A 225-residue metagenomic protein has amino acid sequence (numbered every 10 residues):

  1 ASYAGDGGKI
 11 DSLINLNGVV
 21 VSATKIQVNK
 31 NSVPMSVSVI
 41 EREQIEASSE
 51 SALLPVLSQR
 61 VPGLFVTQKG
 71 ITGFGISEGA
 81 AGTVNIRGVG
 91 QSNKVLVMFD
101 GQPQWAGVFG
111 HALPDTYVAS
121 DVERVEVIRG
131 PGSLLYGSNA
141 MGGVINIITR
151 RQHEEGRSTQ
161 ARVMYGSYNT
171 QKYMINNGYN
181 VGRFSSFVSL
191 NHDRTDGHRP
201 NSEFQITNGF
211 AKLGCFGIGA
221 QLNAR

Functional and structural regions predicted by a protein language model:
A4-E46, L54, S92: Short, acidic, small-residue-rich periplasmic hinge/interaction motif at the N-terminus of Gram-negative outer-membrane
N17, G82, G143, R157-A161 (+2 more regions): Hydrophobic, lipid-facing positions within transmembrane beta-strands of outer-membrane proteins
T24, I71, G130, I148 (+3 more regions): Outer-membrane beta-barrel pore domains and translocons
V37, I45, L57-S58, V125-V127 (+1 more regions): Non-catalytic regulatory/gating segments with a bias toward low-complexity or hydrophobic composition
P55-Q102, E123: Extracytoplasmic beta-strand/coil segments of soluble accessory domains associated with Gram-negative outer-membrane
N85, Q102-R129: Short acidic/polar hinge/loop motifs at secondary-structure boundaries that mediate gating or recognition
T116-Q160: A beta-strand signature from Gram-negative outer-membrane beta-barrel systems, especially the internal plug domain
Y165-R194, R199-R225: Transmembrane beta-barrel wall of Gram-negative outer-membrane proteins
